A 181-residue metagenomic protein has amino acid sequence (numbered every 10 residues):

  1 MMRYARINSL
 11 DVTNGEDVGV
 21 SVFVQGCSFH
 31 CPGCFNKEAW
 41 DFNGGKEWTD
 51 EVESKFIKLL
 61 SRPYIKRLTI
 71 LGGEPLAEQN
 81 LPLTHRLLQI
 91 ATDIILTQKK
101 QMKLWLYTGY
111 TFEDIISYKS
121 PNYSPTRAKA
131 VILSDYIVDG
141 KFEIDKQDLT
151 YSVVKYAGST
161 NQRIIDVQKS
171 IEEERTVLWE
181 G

Functional and structural regions predicted by a protein language model:
M1-F23, S28, N36-N43, T176-V177: N-terminal [4Fe-4S]-dependent radical SAM core
D11, K58-L59, P125-A128, V154: Short, flexible, glycine/charge-rich loop motifs used to bind or transfer phosphoryl groups or to couple energy/partner
C31: Short cysteine-rich clusters marking metal-coordination/redox-active sites
N36-E51, P63-E78, Q98-P121, V131-D145 (+1 more regions): Core AdoMet radical
T49-E53, P82-I90, K119-R127: Charged helix-capping and loop-helix junction motifs
E53-S61: Short, charged beta->alpha transition segments
T84-W105: Surface-exposed amphipathic alpha-helices with a cationic face
L88-T92, Q147-G181: P-loop/Walker A phosphate-binding loop and immediately adjacent motor/lid segment at beta-alpha junctions
